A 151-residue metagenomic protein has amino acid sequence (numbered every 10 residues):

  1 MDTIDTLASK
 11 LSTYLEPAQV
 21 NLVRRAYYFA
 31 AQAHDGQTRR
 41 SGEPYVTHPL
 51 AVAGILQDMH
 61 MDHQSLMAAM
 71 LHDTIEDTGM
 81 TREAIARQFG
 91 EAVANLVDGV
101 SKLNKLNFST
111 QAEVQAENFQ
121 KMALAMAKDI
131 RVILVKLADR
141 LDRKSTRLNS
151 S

Functional and structural regions predicted by a protein language model:
M1-R147: Active-site helical microenvironments for divalent-metal-assisted chemistry
S150-S151: Acyltransferase
